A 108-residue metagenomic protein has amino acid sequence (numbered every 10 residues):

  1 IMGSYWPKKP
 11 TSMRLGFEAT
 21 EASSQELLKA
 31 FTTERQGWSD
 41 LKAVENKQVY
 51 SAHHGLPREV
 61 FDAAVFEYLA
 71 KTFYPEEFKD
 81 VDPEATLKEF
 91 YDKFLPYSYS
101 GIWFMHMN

Functional and structural regions predicted by a protein language model:
I1-A63, E67, A85, K93 (+1 more regions): Binding-cleft/active-site segments that stabilize strongly anionic ligands or cofactors
A70-F78, D92-P96: Sec-exported extracytoplasmic/periplasmic mature domains
K79-P83: Periplasmic-binding protein-like
